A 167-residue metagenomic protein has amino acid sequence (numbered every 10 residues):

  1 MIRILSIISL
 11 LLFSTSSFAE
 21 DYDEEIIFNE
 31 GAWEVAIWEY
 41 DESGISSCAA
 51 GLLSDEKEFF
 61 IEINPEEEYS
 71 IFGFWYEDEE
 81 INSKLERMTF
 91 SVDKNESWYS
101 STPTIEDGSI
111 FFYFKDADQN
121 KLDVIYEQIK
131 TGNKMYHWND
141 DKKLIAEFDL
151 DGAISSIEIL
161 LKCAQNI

Functional and structural regions predicted by a protein language model:
M1-I4: Positively charged n-region of N-terminal signal peptides that target proteins for export
S6-L11: Hydrophobic helical h-region of N-terminal Sec-dependent signal peptides in bacterial secretory/periplasmic proteins
S14-S16: N-terminal signal peptide c-region/cleavage motif recognized by signal peptidases
E20-I167: A generic "folded-domain core" signal
